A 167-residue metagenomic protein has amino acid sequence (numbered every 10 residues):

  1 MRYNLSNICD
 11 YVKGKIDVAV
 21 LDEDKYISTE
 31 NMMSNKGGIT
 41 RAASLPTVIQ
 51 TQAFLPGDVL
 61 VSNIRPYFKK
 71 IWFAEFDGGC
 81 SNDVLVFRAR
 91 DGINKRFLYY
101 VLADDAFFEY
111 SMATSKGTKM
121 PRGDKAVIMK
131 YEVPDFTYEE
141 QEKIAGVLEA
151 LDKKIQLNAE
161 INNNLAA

Functional and structural regions predicted by a protein language model:
M1, K25, G78, Y100 (+1 more regions): Residues that recognize and position ribonucleotide moieties
M1-I16, M32, K130, P134 (+1 more regions): Non-catalytic DNA-recognition/assembly elements of restriction-modification systems
N4-P56: Sequence-specific dsDNA recognition surfaces
K13-K15, Y67, K116-G117: Short beta-turn/strand-loop junction motif enriched in small, turn-promoting residues
T29, A89, V133: Active-site donor-binding loop signature of nucleotide-sugar glycosyltransferases
Q50-Q52, P56-F108, M112: A short beta-sheet element
G79-D83, K116-A145: A short glycine-rich beta-alpha junction/loop motif
